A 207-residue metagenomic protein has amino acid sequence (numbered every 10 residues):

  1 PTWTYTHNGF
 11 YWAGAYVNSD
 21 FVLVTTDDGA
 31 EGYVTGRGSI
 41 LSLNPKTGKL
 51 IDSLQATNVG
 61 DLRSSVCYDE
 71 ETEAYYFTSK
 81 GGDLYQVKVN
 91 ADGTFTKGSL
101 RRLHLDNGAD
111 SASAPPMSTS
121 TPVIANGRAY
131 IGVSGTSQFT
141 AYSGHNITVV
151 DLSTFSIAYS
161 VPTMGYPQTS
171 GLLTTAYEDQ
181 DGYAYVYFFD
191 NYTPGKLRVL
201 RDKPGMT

Functional and structural regions predicted by a protein language model:
P1-T207: Extracytoplasmic/lumenal domain signature
